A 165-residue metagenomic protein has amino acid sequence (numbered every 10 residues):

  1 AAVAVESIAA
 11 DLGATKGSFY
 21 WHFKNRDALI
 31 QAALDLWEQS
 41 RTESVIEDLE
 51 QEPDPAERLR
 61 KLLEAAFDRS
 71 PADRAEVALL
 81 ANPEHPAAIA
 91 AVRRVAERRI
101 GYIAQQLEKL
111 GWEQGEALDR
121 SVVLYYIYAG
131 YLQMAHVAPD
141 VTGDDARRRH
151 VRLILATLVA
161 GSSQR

Functional and structural regions predicted by a protein language model:
A1-A32: Helix-turn-helix
V5, D27, Q31, E52 (+6 more regions): Short, structured helix-loop boundary elements
I8, L29, A33-W37, R41 (+1 more regions): Generic hydrophobic, amphipathic alpha-helix propensity
A32, E43-E76, K109, S121-L124: Hydrophobic alpha-helical connector segments
S40, S44, R69-D73, Y102 (+2 more regions): A short secondary-structure junction motif
R69-R93, V137: Amphipathic alpha-helical segments used for helix-helix packing
I89-R93, E108-R165: Hydrophobic/aromatic-rich alpha-helical bundle segments in the mid-to-C-terminal region
A91-R98, Y102: Short, solvent-exposed amphipathic helices
